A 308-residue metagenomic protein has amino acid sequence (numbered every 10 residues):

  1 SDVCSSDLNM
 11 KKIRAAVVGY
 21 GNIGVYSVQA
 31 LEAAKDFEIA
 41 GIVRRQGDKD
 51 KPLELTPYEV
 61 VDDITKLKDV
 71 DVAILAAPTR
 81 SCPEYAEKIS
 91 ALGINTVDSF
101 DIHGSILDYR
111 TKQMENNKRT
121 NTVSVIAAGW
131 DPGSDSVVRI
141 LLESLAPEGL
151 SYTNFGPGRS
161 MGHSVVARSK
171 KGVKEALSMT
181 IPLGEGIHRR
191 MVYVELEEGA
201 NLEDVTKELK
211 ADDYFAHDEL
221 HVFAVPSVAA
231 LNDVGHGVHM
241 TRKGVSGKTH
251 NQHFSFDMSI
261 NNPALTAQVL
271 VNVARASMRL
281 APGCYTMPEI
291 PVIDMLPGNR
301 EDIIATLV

Functional and structural regions predicted by a protein language model:
S1-S5: Short, small-residue-biased leader/transition segments that mark boundaries at the very start of proteins
R14, V25-Y26, A33-I64, G158-R275 (+1 more regions): C-terminal substrate-binding/catalytic lobe of Rossmann-fold NAD(P)-dependent oxidoreductases
Y20-G21: Glycine-rich Rossmann-fold phosphate-binding loop(s) that bind the pyrophosphate of adenine dinucleotide cofactors
G24-V25, C82: N-terminal Rossmann-fold NAD(P) dinucleotide-binding loop
I64, D69-V72, T79-D101: Rossmann-fold NAD(P) dinucleotide-binding segment
F100-S124: Rossmann-fold NAD(P)-binding glycine/threonine-rich loop
S134-N154, H163-V166, K170: Rossmann-like NAD(P)H-binding beta-loop-alpha module
S277-V308: C-terminal helix-rich "cap/oligomerization" subdomain common to oxidoreductases
